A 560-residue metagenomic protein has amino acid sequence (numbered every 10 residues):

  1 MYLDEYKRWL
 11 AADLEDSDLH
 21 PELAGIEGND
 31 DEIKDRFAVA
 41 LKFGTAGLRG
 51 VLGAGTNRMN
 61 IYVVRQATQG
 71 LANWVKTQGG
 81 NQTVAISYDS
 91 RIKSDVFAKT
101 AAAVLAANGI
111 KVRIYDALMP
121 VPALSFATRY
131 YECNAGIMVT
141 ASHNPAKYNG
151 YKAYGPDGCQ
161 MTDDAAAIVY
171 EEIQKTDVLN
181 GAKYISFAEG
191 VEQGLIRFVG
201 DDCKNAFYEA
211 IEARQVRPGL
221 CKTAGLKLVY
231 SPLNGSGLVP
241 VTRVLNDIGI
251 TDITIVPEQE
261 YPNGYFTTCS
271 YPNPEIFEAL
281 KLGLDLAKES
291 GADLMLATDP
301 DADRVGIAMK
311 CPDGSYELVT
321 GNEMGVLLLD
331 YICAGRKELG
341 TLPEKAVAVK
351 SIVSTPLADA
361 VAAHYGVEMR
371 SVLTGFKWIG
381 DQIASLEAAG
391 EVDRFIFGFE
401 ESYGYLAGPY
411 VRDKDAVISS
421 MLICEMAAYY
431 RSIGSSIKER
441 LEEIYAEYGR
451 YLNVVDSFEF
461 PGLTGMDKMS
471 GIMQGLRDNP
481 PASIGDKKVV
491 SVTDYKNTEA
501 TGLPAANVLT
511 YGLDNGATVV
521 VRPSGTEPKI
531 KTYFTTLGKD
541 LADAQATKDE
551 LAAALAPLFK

Functional and structural regions predicted by a protein language model:
D4-A101, N108, V191, I196-A224 (+1 more regions): An N-terminal, well-structured beta->alpha segment
E32-L41, N149-A279, L286-A287: Gly/Ser/Thr-enriched, mixed-charge loops and adjacent short helices that form phosphate/oxyanion-binding elements
F37-N57, A141-S142, L228, P232-V244 (+4 more regions): Conserved phosphate/anionic-ligand binding catalytic regions in large, soluble enzymes, centered on
A85-Y148, G249-G306: N-terminal small/polar loop signature for handling phosphorylated ligands or for N-terminal nucleophile
P156-C159, E171, D177, D285-K350 (+1 more regions): Replace "Mg2+/Mn2+-dependent" with "divalent metal-dependent
I211-E212, C221, G225-L245, G249-T251 (+5 more regions): Long hydrophobic segments that form regular secondary structure
K288, A292-L294, S315, G335-R522 (+3 more regions): Phosphate-binding and adjacent anionic-ligand microenvironments
